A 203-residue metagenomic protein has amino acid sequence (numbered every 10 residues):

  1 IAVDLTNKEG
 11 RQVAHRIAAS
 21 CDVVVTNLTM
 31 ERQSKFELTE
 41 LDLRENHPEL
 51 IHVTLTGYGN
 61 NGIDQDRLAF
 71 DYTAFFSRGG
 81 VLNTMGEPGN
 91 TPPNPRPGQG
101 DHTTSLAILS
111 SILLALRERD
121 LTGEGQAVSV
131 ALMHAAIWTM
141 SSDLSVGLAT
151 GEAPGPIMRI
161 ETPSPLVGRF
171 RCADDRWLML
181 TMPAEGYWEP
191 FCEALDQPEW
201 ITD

Functional and structural regions predicted by a protein language model:
I1, Q126-V128, E199-D203: Flexible, acidic loop-helix segments that line cofactor/substrate-binding pockets
I1-E124: N-terminal helix-loop segment corresponding to the beta1-alpha1 unit of nucleotide/adenylate-binding folds
D4, T26, V130, L180-T181: Active-site-adjacent beta-strand anchor residues
G98-L113, L132-M140, P183, Y187: Mid-domain beta-loop-alpha active-site segment that forms a flexible, acidic cofactor/metal-binding surface
L116-G155: Substrate-binding/catalytic subdomain of NAD(P)-dependent oxidoreductase enzymes
M158: Active-site phosphate/pyrophosphate-binding segments
E161, L166-D203: Aromatic-enriched alpha-helical interface/lid elements that frame and gate functional surfaces
